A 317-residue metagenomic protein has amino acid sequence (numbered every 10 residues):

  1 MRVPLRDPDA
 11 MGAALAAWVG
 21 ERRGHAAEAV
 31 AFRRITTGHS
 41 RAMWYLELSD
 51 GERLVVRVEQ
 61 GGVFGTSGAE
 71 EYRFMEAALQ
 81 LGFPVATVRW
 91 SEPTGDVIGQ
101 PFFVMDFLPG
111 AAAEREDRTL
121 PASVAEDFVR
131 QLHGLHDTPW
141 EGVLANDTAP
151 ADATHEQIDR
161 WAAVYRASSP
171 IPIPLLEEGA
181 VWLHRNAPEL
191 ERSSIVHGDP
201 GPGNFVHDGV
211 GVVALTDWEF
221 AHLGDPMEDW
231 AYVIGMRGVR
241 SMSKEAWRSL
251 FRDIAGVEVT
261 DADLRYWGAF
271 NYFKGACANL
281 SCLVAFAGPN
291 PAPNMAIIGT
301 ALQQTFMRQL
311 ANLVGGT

Functional and structural regions predicted by a protein language model:
M1-H25: Juxta-kinase regulatory segment immediately upstream of eukaryotic protein kinase catalytic domains
V19-A29, G82-P84, E258: Short secondary-structure junctions
A31-L176, R192: ATP-binding pocket architecture of kinase catalytic cores
T36, S40-E47, G51, V55-V56 (+3 more regions): Active-site acidic catalytic loop and adjacent metal/ATP-binding pocket of ATP-dependent phosphoryl transfer enzymes
L79, H136-W140, T216, I234 (+1 more regions): Protein kinase-like catalytic domain
T148-A149, V259-F270: All-alpha amphipathic helical-bundle segments outside canonical DNA-binding/catalytic cores that form hydrophobic
M227-V259, F270-P289, Q304-Q309: Active-site activation/catalytic loop segments of kinase-like enzymes and analogous catalytic loops in related
S249, A296-T317: Amphipathic, Lys/Arg-enriched alpha-helical patches that create a basic surface for binding polyanionic ligands
